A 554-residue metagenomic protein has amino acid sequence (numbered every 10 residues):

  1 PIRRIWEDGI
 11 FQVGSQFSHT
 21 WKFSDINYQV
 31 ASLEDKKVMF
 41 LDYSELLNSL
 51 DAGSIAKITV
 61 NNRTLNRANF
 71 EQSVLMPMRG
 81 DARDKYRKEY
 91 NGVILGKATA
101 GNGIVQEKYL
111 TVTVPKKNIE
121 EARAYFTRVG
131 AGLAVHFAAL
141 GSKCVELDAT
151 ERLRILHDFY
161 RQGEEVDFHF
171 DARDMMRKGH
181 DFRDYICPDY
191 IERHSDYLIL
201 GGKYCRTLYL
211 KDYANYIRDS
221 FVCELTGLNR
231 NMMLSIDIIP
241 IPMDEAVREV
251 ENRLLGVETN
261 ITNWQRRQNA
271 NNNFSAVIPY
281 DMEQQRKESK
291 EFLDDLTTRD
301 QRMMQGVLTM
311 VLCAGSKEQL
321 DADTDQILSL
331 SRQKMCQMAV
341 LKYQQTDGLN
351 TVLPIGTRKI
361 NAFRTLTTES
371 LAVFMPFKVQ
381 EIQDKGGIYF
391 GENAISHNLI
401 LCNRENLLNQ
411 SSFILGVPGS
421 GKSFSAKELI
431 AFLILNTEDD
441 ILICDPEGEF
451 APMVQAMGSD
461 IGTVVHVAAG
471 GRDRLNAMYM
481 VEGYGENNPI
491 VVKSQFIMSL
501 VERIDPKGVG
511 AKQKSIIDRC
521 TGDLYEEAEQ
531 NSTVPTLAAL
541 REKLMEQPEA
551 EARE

Functional and structural regions predicted by a protein language model:
P1-P376: Extended, folded cores of ATP/NTP-driven motor/assembly subunits in large transport and secretion machines
F11, H19, I26, L33-D35 (+3 more regions): Glycine-rich phosphate-binding loop of nucleotide-binding enzymes
N27, E34, T59-S73, D84 (+3 more regions): Switch/coupling segment of Walker-type NTPase motor domains
K37, I104, T127, M304 (+7 more regions): Conserved structured core elements
N62-R63, A149-I155, K342-V352, A451-M453 (+2 more regions): A glycine-rich phosphate-binding loop feature that marks nucleotide/adenosyl-phosphate handling sites
I119, R123, P279-M282, C313 (+6 more regions): Hydrophobic alpha-helical scaffolding
D281, Q285-L293, Q301-R302, E318-A322 (+2 more regions): Non-catalytic, charge-rich alpha-helical accessory subdomains
T365-A394: Pre-P-loop entry segment of helicase/translocase ATPase cores
